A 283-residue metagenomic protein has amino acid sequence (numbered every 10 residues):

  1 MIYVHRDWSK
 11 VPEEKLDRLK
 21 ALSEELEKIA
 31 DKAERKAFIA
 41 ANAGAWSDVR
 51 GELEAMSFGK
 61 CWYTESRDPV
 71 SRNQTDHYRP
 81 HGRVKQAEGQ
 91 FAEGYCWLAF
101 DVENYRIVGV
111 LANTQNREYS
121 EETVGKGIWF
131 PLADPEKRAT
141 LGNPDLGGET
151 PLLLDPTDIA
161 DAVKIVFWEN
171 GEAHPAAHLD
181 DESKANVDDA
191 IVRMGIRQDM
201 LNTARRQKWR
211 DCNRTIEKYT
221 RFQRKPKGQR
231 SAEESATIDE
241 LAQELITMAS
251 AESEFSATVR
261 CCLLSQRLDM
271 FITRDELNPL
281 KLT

Functional and structural regions predicted by a protein language model:
M1-S47, R67-P69, R267, I272-T283: A boundary/linker detector
K20-K60, V84-E103: Short, charged surface segments at domain edges that flank catalytic/cofactor-binding sites
G51-E54, E65, W97-F100, N143-D145 (+1 more regions): A general structural signal for short secondary-structure junctions and capping/turn motifs
K60-S66: Local cysteine-cluster metal-coordination motifs and their immediate loop/turn environment, predominantly Fe-S cluster
S66-I107, L111, Q115-R138: Histidine-centered nuclease catalytic patch
F130-P175, L179-E182: Long, low-complexity, intrinsically disordered segments enriched in glycines and aromatic residues
H174-T283: C-terminal, charged low-complexity interaction regions
